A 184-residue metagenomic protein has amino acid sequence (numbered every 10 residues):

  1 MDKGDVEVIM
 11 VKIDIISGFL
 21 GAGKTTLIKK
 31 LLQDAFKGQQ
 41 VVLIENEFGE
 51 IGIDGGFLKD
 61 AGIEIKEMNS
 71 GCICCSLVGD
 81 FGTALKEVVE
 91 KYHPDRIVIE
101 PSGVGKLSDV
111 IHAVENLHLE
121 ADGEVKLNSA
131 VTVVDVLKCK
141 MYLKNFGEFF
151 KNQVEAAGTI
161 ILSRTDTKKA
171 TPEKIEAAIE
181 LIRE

Functional and structural regions predicted by a protein language model:
M1-I9: Short, Lys/Arg-enriched N-terminal segments with co-localized hydrophobic residues within the first ~10-30 amino acids
V8-I13, E180-E184: Long, charged, low-complexity intrinsically disordered regions
V11-S17, A22, T26-L143: Nucleotide-state-sensitive switch-loop elements of NTP-binding domains
G56, G147-F150: Short beta-strand/turn micro-motifs at beta-sheet edges
K91, K151-V154: A short, aliphatic-rich alpha-helical micro-motif
S129, G158-T159: Well-ordered beta-strand positions
V134-L137, T159-E173: G-domain G4 guanine-recognition motif of GTPases
K144-F146, T165-E184: GTPase G-domain guanine-specificity segment
